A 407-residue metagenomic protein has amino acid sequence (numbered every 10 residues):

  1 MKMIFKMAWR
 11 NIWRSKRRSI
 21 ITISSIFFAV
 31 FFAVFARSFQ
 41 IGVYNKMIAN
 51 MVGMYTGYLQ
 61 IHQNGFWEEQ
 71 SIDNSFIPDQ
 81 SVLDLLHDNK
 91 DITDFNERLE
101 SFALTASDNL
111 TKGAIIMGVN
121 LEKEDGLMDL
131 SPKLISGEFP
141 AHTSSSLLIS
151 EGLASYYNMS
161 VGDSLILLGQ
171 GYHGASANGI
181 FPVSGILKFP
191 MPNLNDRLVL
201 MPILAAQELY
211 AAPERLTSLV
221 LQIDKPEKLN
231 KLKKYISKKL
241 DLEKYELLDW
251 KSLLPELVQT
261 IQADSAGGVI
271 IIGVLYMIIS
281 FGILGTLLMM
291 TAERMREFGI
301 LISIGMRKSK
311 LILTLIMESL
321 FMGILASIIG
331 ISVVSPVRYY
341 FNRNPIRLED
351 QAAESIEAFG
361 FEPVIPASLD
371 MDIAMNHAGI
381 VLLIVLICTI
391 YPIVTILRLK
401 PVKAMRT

Functional and structural regions predicted by a protein language model:
M1-V34, Y44, A49, G53 (+3 more regions): N-terminal Sec/SRP start-transfer signal
K16-V43, Q262-E297, L320-S332, G379-I387: Hydrophobic alpha-helical transmembrane segments of multi-pass inner-membrane transport and secretion
R37-I115, E138-T143: Hydrophobic, regular-secondary-structure patches
L99, K112-V119, L134-L204: Hydrophobic secondary-structure segments that place a key small or acidic residue at a functional site
G171-G268, L275: Mechanotransmission and gating elements of multispan inner-membrane complexes involved in transport and envelope
L288, E297-N342: Transmembrane alpha-helical interface segments in multi-pass membrane proteins
I329-N376: Short helix-loop junctions at transmembrane helix boundaries
V364-T407: C-terminal membrane-exit region of the final transmembrane helix in multipass inner-membrane proteins
